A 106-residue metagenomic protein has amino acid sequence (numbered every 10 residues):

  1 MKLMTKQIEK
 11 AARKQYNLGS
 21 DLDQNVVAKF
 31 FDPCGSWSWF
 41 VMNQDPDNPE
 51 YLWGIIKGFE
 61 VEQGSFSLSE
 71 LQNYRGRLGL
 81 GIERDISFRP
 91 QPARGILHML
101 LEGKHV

Functional and structural regions predicted by a protein language model:
M1-V106: Catalytic phosphate/metal-binding cores of nucleic-acid and nucleotide-processing enzymes, i.e., regions that mediate
